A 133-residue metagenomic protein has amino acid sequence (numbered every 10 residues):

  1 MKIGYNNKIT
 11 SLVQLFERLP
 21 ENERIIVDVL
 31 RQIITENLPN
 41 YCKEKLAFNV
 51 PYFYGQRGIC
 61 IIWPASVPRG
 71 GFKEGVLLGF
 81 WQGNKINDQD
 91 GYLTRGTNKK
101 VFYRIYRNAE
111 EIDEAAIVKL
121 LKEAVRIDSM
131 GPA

Functional and structural regions predicted by a protein language model:
M1-A133: Charge-dense, helix-prone N-terminal extensions
